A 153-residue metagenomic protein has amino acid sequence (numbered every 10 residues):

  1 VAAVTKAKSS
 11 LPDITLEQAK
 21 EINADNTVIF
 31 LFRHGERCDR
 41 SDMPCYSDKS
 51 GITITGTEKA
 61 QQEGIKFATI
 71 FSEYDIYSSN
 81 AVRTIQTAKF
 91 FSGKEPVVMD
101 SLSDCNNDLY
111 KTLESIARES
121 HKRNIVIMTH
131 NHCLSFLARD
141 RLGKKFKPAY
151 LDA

Functional and structural regions predicted by a protein language model:
V1-S101, C105-Y110, L134-S135, R139-A153: Active-site-proximal alpha-helix that buttresses catalytic centers in soluble enzyme cores
T27-I29, H121-T129: Generic beta-sheet signal
T69-F71, R118-R123: Glycine-rich phosphate-binding loop signature in dinucleotide/nucleotide-binding domains
N107-E119: ...with weaker cross-activation on analogous glycine-rich loops/strands in unrelated enzymes
